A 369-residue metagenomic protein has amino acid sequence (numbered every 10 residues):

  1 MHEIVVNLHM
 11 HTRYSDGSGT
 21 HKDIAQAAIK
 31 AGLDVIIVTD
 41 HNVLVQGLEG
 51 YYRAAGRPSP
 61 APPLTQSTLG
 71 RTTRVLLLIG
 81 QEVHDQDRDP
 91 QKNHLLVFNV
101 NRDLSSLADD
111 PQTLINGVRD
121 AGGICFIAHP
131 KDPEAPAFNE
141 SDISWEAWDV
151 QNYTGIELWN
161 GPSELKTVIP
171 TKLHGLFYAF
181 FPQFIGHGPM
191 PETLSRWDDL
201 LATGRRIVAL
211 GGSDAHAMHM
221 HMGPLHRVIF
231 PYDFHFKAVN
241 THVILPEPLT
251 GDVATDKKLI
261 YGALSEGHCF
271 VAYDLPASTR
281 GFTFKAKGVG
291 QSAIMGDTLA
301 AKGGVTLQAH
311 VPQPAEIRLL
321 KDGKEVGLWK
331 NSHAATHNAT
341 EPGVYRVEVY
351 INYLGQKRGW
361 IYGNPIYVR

Functional and structural regions predicted by a protein language model:
H2-E3, D23-I24, T203-A209, S213-R369: C-terminal functional module detector
H2-Y153, E157-T171, H187-D199, T203 (+3 more regions): A metal-dependent hydrolase metal-coordination microenvironment
G17, P182, G186-P189, V253-D256: Residue-level preference for long, well-ordered alpha-helices that form the structural scaffold of enzyme catalytic
A31, I36, Y51-Y52, A179 (+1 more regions): Short amphipathic alpha-helical patches
I169-I185: A solvent-exposed, charged loop/short amphipathic helix patch at secondary-structure junctions
